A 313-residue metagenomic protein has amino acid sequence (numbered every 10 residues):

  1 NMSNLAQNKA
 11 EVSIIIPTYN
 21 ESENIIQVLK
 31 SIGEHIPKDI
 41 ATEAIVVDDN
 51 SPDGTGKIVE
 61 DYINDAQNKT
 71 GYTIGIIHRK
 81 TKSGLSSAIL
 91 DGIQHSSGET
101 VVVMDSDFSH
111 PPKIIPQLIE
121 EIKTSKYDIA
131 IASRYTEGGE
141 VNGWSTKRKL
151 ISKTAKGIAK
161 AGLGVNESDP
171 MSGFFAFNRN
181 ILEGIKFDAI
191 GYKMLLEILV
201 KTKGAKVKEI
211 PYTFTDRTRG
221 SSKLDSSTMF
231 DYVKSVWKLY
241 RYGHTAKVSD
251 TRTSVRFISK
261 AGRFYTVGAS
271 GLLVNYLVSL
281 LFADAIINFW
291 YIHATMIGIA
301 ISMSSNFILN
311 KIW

Functional and structural regions predicted by a protein language model:
N1-K9, K160, G164, F187-Y276 (+1 more regions): Hydrophobic helical membrane-anchoring modules
E11-S13, E43, E197: Cell-envelope/extracellular polymer assembly enzymes that use nucleotide-activated donors
E23-Q27, D53-Y62: Acidic helix N-cap motif at the loop->helix transition within catalytic regions of sugar-transfer enzymes
S31-A41: Short, acidic, metal-binding catalytic loop of nucleotide-sugar glycosyltransferases
T42, G56-H95: Conserved donor nucleotide-binding strand/loop of the catalytic core
D48-K57, F108: A conserved acidic beta->alpha catalytic loop
R79-H95, T100, P112-Y192, R217-S227: Acceptor/aglycone-binding surface of glycosyltransferases and processive sugar-polymer synthases
